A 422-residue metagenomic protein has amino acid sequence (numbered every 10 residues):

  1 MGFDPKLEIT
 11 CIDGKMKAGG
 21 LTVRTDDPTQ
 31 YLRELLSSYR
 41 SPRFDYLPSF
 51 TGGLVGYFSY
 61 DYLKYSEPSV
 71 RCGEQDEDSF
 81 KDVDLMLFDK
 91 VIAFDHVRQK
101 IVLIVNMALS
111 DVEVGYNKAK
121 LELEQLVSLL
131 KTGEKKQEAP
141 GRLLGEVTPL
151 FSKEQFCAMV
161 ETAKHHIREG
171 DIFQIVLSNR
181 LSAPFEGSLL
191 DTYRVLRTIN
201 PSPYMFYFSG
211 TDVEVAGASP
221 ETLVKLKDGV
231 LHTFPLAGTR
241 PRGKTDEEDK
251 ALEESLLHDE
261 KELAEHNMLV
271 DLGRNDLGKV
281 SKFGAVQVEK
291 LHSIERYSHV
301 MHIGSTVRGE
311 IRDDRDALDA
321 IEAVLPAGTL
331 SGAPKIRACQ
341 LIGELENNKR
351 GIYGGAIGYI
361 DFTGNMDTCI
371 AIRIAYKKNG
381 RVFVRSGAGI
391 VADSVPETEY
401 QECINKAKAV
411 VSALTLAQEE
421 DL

Functional and structural regions predicted by a protein language model:
M1-L422: Extended alpha-helical targeting/anchoring segments, especially N-terminal organellar/secretory targeting helices
